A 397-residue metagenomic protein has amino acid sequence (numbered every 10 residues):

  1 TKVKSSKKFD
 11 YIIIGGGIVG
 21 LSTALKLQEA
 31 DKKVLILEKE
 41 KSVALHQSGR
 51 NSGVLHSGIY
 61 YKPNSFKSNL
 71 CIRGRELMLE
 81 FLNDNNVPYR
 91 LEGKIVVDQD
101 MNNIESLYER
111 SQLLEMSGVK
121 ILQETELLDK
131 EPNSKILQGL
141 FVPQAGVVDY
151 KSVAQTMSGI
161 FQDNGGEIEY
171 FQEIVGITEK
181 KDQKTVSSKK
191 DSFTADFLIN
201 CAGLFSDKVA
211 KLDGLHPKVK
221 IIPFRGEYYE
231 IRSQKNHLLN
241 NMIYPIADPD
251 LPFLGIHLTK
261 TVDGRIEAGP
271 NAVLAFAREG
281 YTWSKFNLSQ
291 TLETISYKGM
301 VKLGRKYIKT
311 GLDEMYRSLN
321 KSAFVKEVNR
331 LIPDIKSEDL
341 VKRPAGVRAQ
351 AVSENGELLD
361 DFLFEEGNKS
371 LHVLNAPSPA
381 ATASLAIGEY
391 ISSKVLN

Functional and structural regions predicted by a protein language model:
F9-I36: N-terminal Rossmann-like FAD-binding beta1-loop-alpha1 element of flavoenzymes
S22, I177-N287: Flavin-dependent oxidoreductases
Q28-R50: Glycine-rich FAD pyrophosphate-binding loop
G53-E126, I136, G255-I256, R265-E267 (+2 more regions): Dinucleotide-binding Rossmann-like beta1-alpha1 core, especially the glycine-rich loop that anchors the ADP
Y61, P88-D98, E124-N164, Q183-K189 (+3 more regions): Helix-loop-beta segment of a Rossmann-like dinucleotide-binding subdomain
L140-F197, C201, F205-K208, A383-K394: Helical element adjacent to the flavin cofactor pocket in flavoenzyme catalytic cores
H216-K218, K235-N236, T261-A345: Flavin-binding catalytic cores
L303-N397: C-terminal catalytic lobe of FAD-dependent flavoproteins
